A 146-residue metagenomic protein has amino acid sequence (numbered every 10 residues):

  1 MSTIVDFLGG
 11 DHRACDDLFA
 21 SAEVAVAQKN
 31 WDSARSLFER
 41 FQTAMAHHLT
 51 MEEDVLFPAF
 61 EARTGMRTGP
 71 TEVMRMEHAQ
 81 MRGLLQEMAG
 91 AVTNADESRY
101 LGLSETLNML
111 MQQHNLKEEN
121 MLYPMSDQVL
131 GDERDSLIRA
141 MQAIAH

Functional and structural regions predicted by a protein language model:
M1-H146: Small-residue-biased structural context
